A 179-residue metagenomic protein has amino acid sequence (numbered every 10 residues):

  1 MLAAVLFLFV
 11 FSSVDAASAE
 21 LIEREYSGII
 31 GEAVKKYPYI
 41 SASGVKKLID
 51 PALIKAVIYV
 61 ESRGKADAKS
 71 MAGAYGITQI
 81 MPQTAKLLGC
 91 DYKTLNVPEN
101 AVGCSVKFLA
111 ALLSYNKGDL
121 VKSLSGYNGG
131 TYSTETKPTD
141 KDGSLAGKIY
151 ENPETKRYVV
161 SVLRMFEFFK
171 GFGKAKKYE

Functional and structural regions predicted by a protein language model:
L2-Y37, V45-K47, Q83-E179: Non-catalytic cell-wall polysaccharide-engagement segments
D50-A74, I80-K86: Secreted/periplasmic proteins that engage bacterial cell-wall peptidoglycan
G73-G76, G143-L145: Glycine-rich, phosphate-binding/catalytic loops in enzymes
